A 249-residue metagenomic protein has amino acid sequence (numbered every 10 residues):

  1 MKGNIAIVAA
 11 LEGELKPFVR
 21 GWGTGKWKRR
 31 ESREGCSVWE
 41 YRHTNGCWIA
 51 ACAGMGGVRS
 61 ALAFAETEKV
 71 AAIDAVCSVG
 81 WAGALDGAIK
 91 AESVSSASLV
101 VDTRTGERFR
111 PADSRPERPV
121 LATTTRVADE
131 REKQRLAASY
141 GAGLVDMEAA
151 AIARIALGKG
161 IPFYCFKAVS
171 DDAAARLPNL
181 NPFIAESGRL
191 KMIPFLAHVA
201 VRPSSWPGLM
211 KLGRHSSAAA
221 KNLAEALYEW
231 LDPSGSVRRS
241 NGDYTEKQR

Functional and structural regions predicted by a protein language model:
M1-A6: Extreme N-terminal starter segment of soluble prokaryotic enzymes
V8-F18: Gly/serine-rich nucleotide phosphate-binding loop at the start of the catalytic core of nucleotide/ADP-ribose-handling
V19-E40: Short catalytic helix/loop segments, enriched in acidic residues and glycine and frequently bearing histidine
R33-R249: Glycine-rich phosphate- or other oxyanion-binding loops that anchor nucleotides, phosphorylated ligands
